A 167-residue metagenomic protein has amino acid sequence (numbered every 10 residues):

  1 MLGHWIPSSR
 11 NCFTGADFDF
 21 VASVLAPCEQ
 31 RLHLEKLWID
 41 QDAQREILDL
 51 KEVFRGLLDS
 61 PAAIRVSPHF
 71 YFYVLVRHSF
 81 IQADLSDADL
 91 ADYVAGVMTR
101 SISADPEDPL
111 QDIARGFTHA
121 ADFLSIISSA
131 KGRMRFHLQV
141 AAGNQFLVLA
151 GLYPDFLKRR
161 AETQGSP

Functional and structural regions predicted by a protein language model:
M1-P167: Polar/charged low-complexity regulatory segments
